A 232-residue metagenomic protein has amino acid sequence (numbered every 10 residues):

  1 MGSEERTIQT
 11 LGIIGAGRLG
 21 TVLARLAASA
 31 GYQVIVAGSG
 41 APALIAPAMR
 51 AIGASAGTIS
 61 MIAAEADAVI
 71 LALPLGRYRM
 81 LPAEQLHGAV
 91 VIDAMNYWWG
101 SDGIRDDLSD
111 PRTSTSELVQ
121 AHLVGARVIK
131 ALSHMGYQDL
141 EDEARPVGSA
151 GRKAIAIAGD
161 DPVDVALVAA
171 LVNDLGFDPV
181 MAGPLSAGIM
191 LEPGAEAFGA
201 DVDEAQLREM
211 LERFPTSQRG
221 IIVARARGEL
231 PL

Functional and structural regions predicted by a protein language model:
G2-A51: NAD(P)+-binding Rossmann beta1-loop-alpha1 motif at the extreme N-terminus of oxidoreductases
V22, L26, H122, L171: Rossmann-fold NAD(P)-dependent oxidoreductase module
G53-G103: Rossmann-like NAD(P)-binding element
A56, R127-A131, V180-A182: General beta-strand structural signal in soluble alpha/beta enzymes
A83-G88, H122-V124, V147-S149: Short, conserved loop/helix-junction motifs that constitute active-site signature segments in enzyme catalytic cores
M95-P146: Rossmann-fold NAD(P)-binding glycine/threonine-rich loop
A150-L232: Active-site-lining helix/loop region of Rossmann-like oxidoreductase modules
